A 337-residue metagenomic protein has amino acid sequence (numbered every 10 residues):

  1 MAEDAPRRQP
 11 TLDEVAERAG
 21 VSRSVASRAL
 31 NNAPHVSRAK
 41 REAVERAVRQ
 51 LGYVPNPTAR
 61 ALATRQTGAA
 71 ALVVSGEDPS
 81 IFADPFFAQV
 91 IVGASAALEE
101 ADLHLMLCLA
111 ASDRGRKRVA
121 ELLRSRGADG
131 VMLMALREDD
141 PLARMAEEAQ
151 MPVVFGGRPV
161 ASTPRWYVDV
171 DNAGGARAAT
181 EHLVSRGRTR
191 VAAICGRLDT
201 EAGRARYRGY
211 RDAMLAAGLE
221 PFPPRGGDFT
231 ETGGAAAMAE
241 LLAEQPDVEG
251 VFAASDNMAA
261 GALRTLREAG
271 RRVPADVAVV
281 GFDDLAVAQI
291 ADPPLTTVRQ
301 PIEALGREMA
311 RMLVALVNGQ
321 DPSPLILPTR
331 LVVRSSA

Functional and structural regions predicted by a protein language model:
M1-G68, A337: N-terminal helix-turn-helix DNA-binding module of bacterial transcription factors
M1-P6, R18, Q50, A96-A101 (+2 more regions): Bacterial carbohydrate/catabolite-sensing allosteric modules
M1-R7, A69-V73, E77-E181, A243 (+1 more regions): Alpha-helical recognition/docking segments in bacterial nutrient-uptake and carbohydrate-utilization systems
V25-S27, R65-S80, H182, R190-R197: Short beta-strand segments enriched in small/hydrophobic residues
A33, R65, S80, G115 (+4 more regions): Generic structural signal for helix capping and beta-alpha/helix-loop junctions
Q50-N56, S112-R116, L136, L263: Short gly/ser/thr-rich secondary-structure transition/capping motifs
